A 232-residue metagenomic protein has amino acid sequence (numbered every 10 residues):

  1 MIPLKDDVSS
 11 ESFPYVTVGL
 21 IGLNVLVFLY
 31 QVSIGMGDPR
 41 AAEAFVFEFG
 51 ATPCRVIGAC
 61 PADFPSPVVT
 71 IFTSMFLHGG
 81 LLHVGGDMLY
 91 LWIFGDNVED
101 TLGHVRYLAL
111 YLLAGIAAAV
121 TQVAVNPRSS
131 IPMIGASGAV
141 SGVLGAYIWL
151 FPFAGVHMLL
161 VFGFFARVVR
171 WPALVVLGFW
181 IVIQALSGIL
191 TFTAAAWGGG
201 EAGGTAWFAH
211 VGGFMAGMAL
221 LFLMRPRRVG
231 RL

Functional and structural regions predicted by a protein language model:
M1-L232: A detector for small-residue-rich transmembrane helices and their helix-helix packing motifs
